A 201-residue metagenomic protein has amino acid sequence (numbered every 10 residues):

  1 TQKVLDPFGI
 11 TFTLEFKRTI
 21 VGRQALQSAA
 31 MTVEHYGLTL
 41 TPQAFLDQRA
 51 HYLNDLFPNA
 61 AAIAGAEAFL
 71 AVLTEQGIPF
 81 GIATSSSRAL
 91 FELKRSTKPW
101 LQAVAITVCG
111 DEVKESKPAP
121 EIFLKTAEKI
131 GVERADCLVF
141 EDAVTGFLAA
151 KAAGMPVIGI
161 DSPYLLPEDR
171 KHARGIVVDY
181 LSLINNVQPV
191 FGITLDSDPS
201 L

Functional and structural regions predicted by a protein language model:
T1-R18: Active-site neighborhood of HAD-like aspartate-dependent phosphohydrolases
K3-P7, Q48-D55: Generic non-transmembrane alpha-helical segments
T11, P79, P156: Residue-level detector of anion-binding/catalytic polar loops
T19-L53, A71-I78: A metal-dependent, Asp-based hydrolase signature
I20-Q24, Q48, A61-G65, S86 (+2 more regions): Short beta->alpha linker loops
D55-I82, R88, E92: Short, acidic loop-to-helix structural element flanking the phosphoryl-transfer center in phosphate-processing enzymes
A71-T74, S87-L201: Asp-based, Mg2+/Mn2+-dependent phosphohydrolase catalytic module
